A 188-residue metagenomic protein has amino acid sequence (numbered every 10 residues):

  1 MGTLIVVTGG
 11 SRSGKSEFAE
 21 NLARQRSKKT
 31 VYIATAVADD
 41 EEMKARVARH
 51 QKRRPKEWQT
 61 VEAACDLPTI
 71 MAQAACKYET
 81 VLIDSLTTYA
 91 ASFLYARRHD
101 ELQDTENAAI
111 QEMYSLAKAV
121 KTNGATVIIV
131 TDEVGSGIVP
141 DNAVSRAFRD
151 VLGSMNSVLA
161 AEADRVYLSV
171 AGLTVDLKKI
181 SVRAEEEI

Functional and structural regions predicted by a protein language model:
M1, C76-K77, N107, Y114: Catalytic phosphate/metal-binding cores of nucleic-acid and nucleotide-processing enzymes, i.e., regions that mediate
G2-A75: Conserved P-loop
S11, V37, T87, V134-G135: Short, glycine/serine-rich, charged loops/turns that create anion-binding and catalytic segments at active sites
A19, H50, L82, D132 (+1 more regions): Residue-level signal for inorganic ion chemistry
T30, V81, R165-Y167: Short, well-ordered beta-strand core segments
C65, T88-I188: Replace "adjacent to P-loop NTPase cores in ATP/GTP-dependent enzymes" with "adjacent to NTP-binding cores
A74, T80-L94: A basic- and aromatic-enriched beta-loop-alpha substructure that forms the phosphate/nucleotide- and DNA/RNA-contacting
A75-C76, A160: A short, aliphatic-rich alpha-helical micro-motif
